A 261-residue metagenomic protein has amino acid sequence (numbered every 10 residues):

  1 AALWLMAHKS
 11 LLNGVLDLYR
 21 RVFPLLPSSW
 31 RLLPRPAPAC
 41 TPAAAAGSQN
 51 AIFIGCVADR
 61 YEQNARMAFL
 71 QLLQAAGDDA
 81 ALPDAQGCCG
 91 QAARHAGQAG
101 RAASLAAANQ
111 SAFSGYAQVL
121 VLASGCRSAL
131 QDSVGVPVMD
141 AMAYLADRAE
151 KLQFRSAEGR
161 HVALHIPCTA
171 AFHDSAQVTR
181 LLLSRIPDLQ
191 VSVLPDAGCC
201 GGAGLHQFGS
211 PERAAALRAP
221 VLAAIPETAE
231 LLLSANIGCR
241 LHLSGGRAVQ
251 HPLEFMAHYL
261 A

Functional and structural regions predicted by a protein language model:
A1-A261: Iron-sulfur cluster-binding electron-transfer modules in prokaryotic oxidoreductases
